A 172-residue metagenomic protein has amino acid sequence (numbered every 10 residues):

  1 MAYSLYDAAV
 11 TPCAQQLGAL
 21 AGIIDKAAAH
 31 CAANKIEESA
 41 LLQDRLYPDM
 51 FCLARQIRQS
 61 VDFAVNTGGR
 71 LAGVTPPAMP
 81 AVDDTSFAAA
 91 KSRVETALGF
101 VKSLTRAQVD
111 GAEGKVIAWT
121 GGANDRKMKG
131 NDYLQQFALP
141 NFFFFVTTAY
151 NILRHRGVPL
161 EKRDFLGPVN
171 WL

Functional and structural regions predicted by a protein language model:
A2-Q15, E37-D62, P80-R93, G122-N141 (+1 more regions): Alpha-helical scaffold segments that form or flank carboxylate-/histidine-based iron centers
L17, A21-A28, V65-G68, E95-K102 (+1 more regions): Structural signal for well-ordered, non-membrane alpha-helices
A28-P48, A112-A118: Short secondary-structure junction/hinge motifs that connect adjacent elements
D49-P77, A97, K102: Conserved alpha-helical segments that form or flank metal/cofactor-binding pockets of metalloenzymes
F87-A112, I152: A contiguous catalytic/ligand-binding core that recognizes phosphate-bearing ligands
K102, R106-Q136: An amphipathic alpha-helical core segment
M128-R156, L160: Conserved helix-adjacent loop modules within structured domains
R154-L172: C-terminal end-helix/capping segment
